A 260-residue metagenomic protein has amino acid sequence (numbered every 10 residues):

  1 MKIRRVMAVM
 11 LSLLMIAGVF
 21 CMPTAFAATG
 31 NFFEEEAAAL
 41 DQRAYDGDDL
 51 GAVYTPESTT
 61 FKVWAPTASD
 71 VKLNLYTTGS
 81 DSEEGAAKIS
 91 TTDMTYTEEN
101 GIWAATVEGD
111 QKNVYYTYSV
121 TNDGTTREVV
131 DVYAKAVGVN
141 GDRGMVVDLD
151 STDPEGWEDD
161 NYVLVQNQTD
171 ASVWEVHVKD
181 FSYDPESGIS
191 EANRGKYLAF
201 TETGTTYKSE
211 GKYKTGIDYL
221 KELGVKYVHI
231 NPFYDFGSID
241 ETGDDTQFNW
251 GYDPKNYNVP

Functional and structural regions predicted by a protein language model:
R4-V19: Sec-dependent N-terminal signal peptides
A17-N31: Sec-dependent signal peptide cleavage junction
A28-P56, A86-A87, T97-G195, A199: The feature marks proteins involved in alpha-glucan
E57-F61: Structural beta-strand segments of beta-rich domains
W64-D70: Short proline/glycine-enriched turn/loop motifs at strand-loop junctions of beta-rich domains
K72-N74, T117: Beta-strand signatures of extracellular beta-sandwich domains
S187-Y207, I239-P260: Aromatic- and acidic-residue-enriched carbohydrate-binding clefts of CAZyme catalytic domains
Y213-F236: Catalytic domains of carbohydrate-active enzymes, especially glycoside hydrolases
